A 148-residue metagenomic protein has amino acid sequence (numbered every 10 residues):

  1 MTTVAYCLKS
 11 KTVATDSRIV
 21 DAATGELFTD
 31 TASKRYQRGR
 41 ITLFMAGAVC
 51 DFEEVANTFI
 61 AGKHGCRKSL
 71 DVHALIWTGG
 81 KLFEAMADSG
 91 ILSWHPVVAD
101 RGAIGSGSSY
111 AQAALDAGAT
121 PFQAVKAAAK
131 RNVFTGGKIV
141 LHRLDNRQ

Functional and structural regions predicted by a protein language model:
M1-Q148: N-terminal nucleophile
